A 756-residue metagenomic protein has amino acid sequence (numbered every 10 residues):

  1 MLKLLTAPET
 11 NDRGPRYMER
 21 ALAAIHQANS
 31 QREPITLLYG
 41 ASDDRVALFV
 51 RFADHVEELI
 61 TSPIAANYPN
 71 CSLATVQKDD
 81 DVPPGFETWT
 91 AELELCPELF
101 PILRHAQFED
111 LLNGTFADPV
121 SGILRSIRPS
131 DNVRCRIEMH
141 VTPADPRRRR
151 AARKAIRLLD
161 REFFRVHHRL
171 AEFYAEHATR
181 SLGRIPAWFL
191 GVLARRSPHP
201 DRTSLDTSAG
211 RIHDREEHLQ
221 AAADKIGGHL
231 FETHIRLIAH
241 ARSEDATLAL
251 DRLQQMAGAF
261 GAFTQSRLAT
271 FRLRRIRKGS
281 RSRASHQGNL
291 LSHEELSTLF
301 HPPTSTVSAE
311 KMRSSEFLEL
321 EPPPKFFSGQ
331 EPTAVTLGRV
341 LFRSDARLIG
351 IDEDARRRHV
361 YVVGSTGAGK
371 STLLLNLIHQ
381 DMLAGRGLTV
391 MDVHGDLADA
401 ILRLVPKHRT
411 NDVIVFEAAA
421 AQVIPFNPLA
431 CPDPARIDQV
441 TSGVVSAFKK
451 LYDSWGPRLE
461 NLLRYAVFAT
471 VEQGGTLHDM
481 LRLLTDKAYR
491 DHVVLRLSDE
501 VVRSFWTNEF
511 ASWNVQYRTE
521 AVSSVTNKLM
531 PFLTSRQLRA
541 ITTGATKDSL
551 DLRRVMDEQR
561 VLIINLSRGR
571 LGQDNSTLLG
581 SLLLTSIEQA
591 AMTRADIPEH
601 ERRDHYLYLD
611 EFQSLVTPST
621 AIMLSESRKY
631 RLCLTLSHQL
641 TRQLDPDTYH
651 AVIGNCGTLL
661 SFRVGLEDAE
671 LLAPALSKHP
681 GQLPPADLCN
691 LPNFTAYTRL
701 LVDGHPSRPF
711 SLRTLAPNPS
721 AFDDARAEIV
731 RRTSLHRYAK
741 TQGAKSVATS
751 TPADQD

Functional and structural regions predicted by a protein language model:
M1-S328, L388, A421-V423, V494-S498 (+1 more regions): Extended, folded cores of ATP/NTP-driven motor/assembly subunits in large transport and secretion machines
E9-N11, E57, A144-P146, H394-L397 (+8 more regions): Conserved nucleotide-binding/hydrolysis micro-motifs of P-loop NTPases
T36-L37, R125-S126, S208-G227, H234-A241 (+10 more regions): Generic recognition of flexible, low-complexity loop/linker segments
C71-V76, Y361, G387-M391, D412-V415 (+2 more regions): Short hydrophobic alpha-helical runs that function as membrane-insertion/retention elements
A259-A262, S266, N289-L291, V405 (+3 more regions): Conserved ATP-driven motor cores of ASCE-family P-loop NTPases powering translocation/secretion/packaging/pilus
G329-L348: N-terminal pre-Walker A segment at the start of P-loop NTPase domains
R339-D345, A355, S365-T366, L373-L632 (+4 more regions): P-loop NTPase motor domains
A725-D756: Acidic, low-complexity intrinsically disordered tails
